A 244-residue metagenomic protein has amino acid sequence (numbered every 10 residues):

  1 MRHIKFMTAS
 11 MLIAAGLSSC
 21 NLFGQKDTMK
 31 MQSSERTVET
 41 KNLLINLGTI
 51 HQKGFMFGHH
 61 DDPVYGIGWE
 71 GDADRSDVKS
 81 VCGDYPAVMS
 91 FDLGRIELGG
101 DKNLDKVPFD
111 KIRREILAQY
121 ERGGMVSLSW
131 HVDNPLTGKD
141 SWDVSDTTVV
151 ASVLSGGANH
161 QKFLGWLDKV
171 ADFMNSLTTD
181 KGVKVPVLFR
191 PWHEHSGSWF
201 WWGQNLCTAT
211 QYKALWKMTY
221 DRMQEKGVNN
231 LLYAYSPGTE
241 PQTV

Functional and structural regions predicted by a protein language model:
M1-T28: Bacterial Sec-dependent N-terminal signal peptides
Q25-V88, K102-K106: N-terminal module-boundary/linker segments of secreted carbohydrate-active enzymes
F55-H59, A87-F91, V126-L128, V187-P191 (+1 more regions): Hydrophobic faces of well-ordered beta-strands that scaffold small-molecule active sites in alpha/beta enzyme cores
H59, R190-P191, W216-T243: Aromatic-lined carbohydrate-recognition surfaces of secreted/lumenal glycan-active proteins
V64-I67, E97-L98, P241-T243: Flexible loop/turn segments at secondary-structure boundaries
E70-S76, P237-V244: Substrate-binding cleft/loops of secretory-pathway carbohydrate-active enzymes
G94, L98-M218, E225-V228: Substrate-binding cleft of extracellular glycoside hydrolase catalytic domains
